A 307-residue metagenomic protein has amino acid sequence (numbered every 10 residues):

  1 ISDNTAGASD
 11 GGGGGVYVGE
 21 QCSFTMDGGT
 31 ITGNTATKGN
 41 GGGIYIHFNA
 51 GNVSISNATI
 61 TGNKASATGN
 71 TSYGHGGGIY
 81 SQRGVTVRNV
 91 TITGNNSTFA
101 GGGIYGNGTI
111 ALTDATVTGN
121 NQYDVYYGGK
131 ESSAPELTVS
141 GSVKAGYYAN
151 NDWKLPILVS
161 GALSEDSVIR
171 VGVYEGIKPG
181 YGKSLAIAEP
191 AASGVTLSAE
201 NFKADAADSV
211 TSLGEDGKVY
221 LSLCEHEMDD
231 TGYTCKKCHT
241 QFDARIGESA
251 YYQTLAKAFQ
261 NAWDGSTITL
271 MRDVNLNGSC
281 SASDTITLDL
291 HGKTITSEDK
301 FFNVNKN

Functional and structural regions predicted by a protein language model:
I1, S23-I31, A50-I60, V85-I92 (+5 more regions): All-beta strand scaffolds that present successive hydrophobic residues in beta-strands
I1-E20, T30-Y45, N49, T59-Y80 (+4 more regions): Glycine-centered low-complexity coil/loop motifs and glycine-rich tracts, especially the flexible linkers
G12, D27, N40, S56 (+10 more regions): Cysteine-rich, disulfide-stabilized extracellular repeat modules
G13-G19, F24, H47, Q82 (+4 more regions): Residue-level detector of bioactive/disordered segments in secreted/extracellular proteins and virion assembly
A65-S66, G176-K178, D273, K293: Acidic glycine-/aspartate-rich tracts in secreted/extracellular proteins
T118, T138-N261, G265, T269: Extracellular/surface-exposed low-complexity segments
G129, A145, N151, T267-T287 (+1 more regions): N-terminal extracellular ligand-recognition/capping segment immediately after the signal peptide
